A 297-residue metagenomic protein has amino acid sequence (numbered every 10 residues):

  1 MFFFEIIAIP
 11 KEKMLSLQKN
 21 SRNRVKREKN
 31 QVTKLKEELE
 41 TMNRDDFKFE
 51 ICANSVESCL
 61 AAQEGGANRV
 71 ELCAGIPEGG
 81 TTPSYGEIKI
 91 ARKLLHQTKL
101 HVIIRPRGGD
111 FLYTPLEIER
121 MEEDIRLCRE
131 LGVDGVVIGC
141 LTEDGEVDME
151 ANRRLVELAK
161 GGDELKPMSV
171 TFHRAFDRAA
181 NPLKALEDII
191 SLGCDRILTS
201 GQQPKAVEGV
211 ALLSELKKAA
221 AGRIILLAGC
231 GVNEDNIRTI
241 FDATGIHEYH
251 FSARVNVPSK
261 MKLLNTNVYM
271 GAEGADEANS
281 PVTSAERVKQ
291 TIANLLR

Functional and structural regions predicted by a protein language model:
N43-N54, R105-R120, T171-N181: Active-site mouth loops of central-metabolism enzymes
E57-C59, Y113-E123, A180-S191, V232-I246: Catalytic cores of alpha/beta
A62, C128, H173, I197 (+2 more regions): Conserved, mostly hydrophobic/aromatic
E71-G80, L131, V137-E143, R196-A206 (+1 more regions): Glycine-rich phosphate-binding active-site loops on the catalytic face of alpha/beta enzymes
P77-H96, T142-L158, A179-K184, Q203-K217 (+2 more regions): Active-site-adjacent beta->alpha loops and helix N-cap segments on the catalytic face of soluble alpha/beta enzymes
T82-P106, M149-T171, L213-A228, P281-L295: Alpha-helix-loop-beta-strand connector modules within alpha/beta enzyme cores
T98-N152: Glycine/small-residue-rich loop that forms an oxyanion/phosphate-binding "nest" at active or ligand-binding sites
A221-R297: C-terminal alpha-helical cap/extension of soluble enzyme domains
